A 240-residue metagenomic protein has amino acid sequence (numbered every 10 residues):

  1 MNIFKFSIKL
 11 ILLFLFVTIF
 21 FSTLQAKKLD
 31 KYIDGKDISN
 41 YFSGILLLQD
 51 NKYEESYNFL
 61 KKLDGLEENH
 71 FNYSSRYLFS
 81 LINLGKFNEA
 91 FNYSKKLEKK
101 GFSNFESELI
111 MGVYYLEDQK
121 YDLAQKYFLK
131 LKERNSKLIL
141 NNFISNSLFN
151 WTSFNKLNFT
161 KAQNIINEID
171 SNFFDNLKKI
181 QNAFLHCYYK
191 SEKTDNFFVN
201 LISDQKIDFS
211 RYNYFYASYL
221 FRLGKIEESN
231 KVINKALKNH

Functional and structural regions predicted by a protein language model:
N2-K27: Classical Sec-dependent N-terminal signal peptides that target proteins to the secretory pathway
L24-Y77, N83: N-terminal leader/linker segments that initiate helical-solenoid repeat arrays
I33-N40, E67-S74, G101-I110, K137-L148 (+3 more regions): Generic helix N-cap/helix-start motif at coil->alpha-helix transitions
L46, S80, Y114, T152-S153 (+2 more regions): Residue-level signature for tetratricopeptide repeat
Y57-K61, F87-K99, L123-R134, N158-S171 (+2 more regions): Alpha-helical repeat scaffolds
H70-L116: Mid-chain, structured segments of secreted extracytoplasmic proteins
S103-L109, E117, Y121-A124, K130-N164 (+1 more regions): Internal alpha-solenoid helical repeat scaffolds
